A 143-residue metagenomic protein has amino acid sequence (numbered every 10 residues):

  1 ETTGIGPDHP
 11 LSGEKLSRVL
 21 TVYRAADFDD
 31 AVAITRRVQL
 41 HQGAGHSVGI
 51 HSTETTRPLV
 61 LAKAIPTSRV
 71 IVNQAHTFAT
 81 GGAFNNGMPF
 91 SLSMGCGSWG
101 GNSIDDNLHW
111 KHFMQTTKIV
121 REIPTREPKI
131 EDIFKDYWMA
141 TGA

Functional and structural regions predicted by a protein language model:
E1-A44: NAD(P)-dependent aldehyde/semialdehyde dehydrogenase
E14-S17, H41-A44, G49-A143: C-terminal segments
